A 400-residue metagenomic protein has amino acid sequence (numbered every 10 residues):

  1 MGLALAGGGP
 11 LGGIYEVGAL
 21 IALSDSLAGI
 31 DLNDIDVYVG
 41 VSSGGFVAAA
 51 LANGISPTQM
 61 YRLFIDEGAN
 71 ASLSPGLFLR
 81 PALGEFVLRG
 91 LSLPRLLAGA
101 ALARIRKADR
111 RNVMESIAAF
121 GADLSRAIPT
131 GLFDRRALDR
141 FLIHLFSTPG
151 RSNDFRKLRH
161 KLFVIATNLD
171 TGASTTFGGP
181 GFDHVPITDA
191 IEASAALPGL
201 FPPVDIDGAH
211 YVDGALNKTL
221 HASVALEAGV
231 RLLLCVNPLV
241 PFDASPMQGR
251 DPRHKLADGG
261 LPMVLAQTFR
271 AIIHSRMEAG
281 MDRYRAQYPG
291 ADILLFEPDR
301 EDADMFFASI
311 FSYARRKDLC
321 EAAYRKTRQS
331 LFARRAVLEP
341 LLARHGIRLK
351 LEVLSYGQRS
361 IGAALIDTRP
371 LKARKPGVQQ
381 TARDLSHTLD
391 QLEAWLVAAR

Functional and structural regions predicted by a protein language model:
M1-V41, A49-R400: Patatin-like phospholipase
G44: Catalytic cores of secreted/periplasmic lytic hydrolases that degrade extracellular macromolecules
